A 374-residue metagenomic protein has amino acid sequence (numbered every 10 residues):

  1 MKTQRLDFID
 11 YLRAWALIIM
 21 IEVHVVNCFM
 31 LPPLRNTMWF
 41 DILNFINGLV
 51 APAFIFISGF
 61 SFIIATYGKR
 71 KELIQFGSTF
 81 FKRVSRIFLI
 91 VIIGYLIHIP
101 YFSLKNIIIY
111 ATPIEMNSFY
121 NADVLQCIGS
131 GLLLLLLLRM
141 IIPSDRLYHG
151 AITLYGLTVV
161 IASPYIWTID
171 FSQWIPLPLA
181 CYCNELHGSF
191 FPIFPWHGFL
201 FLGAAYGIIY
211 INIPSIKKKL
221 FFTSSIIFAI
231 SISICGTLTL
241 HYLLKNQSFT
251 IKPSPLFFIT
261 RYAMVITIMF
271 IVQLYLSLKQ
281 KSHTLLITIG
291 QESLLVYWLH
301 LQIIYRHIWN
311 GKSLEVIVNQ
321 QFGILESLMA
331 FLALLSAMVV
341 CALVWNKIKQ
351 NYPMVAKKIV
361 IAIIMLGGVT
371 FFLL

Functional and structural regions predicted by a protein language model:
M1-L374: Alpha-helical transmembrane segments and their immediate juxtamembrane cytosolic regions
